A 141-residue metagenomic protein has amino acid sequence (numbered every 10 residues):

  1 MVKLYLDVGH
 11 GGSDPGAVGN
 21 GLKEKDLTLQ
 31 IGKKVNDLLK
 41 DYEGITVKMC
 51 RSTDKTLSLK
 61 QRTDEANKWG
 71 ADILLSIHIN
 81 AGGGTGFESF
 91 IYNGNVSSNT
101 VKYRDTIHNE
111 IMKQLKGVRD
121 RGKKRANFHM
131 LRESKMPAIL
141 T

Functional and structural regions predicted by a protein language model:
V2-L4, D26-L140: Active-site-proximal helix/loop segments of hydrolytic enzymes
V2-N20, L75: Catalytic-core environment of secreted peptidases
G16-Q30: Glycine- and acidic-residue-enriched helix-capping/strand-helix junction motifs
